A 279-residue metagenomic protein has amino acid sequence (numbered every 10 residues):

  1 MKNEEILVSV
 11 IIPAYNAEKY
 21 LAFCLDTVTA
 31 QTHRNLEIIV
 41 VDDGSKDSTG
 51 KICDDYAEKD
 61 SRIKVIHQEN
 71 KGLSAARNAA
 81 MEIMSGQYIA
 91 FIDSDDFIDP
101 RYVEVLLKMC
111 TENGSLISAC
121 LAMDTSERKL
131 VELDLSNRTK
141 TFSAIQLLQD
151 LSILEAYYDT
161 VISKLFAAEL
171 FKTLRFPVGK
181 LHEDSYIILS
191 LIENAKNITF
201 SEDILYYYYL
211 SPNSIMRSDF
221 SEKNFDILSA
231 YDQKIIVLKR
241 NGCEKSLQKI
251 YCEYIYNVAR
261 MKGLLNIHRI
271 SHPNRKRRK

Functional and structural regions predicted by a protein language model:
M1-T29: N-proximal low-complexity "stem/linker" segments adjacent to membrane-targeting elements
K19-A22, D47-D55, R62, H67 (+3 more regions): Acidic helix N-cap motif at the loop->helix transition within catalytic regions of sugar-transfer enzymes
T27, R34, D42-K51, E69: A conserved acidic beta->alpha catalytic loop
D43, I92-S94: Active-site acidic Asp-centered loop
Q68-M84: Glycine-rich, basic loop-to-helix element that forms the pyrophosphate-binding segment of sugar-nucleotide handling
I89: Short aromatic/hydrophobic "clamp" motif used to bind/position activated sugar donors
S94-I198, N213-E222: Donor-binding/catalytic cores of nucleotide-activated saccharide and glycerol-phosphate transferases/polymerases
T160, Y209-K279: C-terminal subregions of glycosyltransferases and related glycan-biosynthesis enzymes
